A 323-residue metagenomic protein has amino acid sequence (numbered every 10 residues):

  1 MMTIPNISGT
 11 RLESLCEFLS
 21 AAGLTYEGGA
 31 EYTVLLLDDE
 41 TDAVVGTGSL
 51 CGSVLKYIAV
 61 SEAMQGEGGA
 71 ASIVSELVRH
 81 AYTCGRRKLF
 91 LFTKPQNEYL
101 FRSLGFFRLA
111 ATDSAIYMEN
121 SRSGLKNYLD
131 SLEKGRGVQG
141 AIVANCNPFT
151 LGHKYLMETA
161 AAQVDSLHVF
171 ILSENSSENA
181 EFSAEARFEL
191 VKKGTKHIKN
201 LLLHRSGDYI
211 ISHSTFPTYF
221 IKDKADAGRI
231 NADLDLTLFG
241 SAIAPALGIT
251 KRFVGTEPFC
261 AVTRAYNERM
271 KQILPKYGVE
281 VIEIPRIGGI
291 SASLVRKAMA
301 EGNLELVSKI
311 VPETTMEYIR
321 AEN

Functional and structural regions predicted by a protein language model:
M1-Y26, L35-D38, A43: Short amphipathic alpha-helix that is part of the acyltransferase structural core
Y26-G28, S61-A63, R79, C84 (+1 more regions): RNA-binding accessory domains that recognize and position tRNA/RNA substrates
E31-L36, T47, Y57: Short hydrophobic/aromatic beta-strand element in the GNAT-like acyltransferase core that lines or flanks the acyl-donor
T41-T47, S53: Glycine-rich phosphate/pyrophosphate-binding loop shared by adenosine-nucleotide-utilizing enzymes
L55-G66: A short, internal acetyl-CoA/4′-phosphopantetheine-binding micro-motif in the GNAT/acyltransferase core
M64, G68-E76, G152: Conserved acetyl-CoA pyrophosphate-binding loop and the N-cap/start of the following alpha-helix in GNAT-like
H80-K94: Conserved GNAT acetyl-CoA-binding A-motif
T93-N323: Nucleotidyltransferase catalytic core that binds NTPs
